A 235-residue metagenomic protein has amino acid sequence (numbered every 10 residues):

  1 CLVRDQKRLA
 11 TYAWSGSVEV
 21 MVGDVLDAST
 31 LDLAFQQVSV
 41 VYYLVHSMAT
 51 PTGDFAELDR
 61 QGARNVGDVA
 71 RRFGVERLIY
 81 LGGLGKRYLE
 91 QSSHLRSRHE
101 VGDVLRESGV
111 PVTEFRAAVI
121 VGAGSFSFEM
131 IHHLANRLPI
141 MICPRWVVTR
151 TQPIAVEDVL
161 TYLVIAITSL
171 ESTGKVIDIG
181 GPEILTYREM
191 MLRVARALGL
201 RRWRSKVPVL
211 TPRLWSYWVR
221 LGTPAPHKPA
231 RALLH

Functional and structural regions predicted by a protein language model:
L2, L44-V45, L78-G83, F115-A117: SDR active-site strand-loop-helix element
V3, V22, K206: Conserved residues in the N-terminal Rossmann fold of short-chain dehydrogenase/reductase
K7-F73, G83-E90: NAD(P)H-binding glycine-rich loop region in Rossmannoid oxidoreductase-like domains and their noncatalytic homologs
A56-R60, E90-G102, R106, I120-V121 (+4 more regions): Short-chain dehydrogenase/reductase
G62, F126-S127, W146-T168, K175-D178: Substrate-positioning beta->alpha
R72-R77, S108-V110: A short helix->loop->beta-strand "cap" motif at the edges of active sites that frequently abuts
G82, D103-F126, M130-H133, R137 (+1 more regions): Conserved beta-loop-beta element that borders a ligand/cofactor-binding pocket
I165-A232: Mid/C-terminal beta-alpha module of Rossmann-like enzyme folds, strongest in SDR-family dehydrogenases/epimerases
